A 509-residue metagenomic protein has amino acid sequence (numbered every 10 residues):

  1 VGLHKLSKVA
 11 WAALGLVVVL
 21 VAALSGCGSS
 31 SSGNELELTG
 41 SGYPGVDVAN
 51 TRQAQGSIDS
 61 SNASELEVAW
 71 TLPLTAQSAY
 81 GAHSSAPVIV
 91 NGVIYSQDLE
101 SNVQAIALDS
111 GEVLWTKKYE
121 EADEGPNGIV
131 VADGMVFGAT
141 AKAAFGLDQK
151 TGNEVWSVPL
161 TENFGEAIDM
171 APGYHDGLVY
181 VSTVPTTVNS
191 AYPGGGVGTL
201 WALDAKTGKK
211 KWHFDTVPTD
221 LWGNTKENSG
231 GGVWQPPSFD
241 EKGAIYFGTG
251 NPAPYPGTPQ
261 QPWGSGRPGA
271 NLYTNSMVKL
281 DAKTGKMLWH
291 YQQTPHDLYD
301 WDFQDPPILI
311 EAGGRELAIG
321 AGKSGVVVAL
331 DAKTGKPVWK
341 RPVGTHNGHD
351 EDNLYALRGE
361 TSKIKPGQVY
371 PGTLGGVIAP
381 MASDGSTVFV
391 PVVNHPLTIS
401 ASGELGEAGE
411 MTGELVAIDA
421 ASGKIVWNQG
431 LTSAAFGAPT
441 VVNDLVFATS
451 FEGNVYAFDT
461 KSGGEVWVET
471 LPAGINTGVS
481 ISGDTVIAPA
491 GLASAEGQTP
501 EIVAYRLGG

Functional and structural regions predicted by a protein language model:
A23-G26: C-terminal motif of bacterial Sec signal peptides marking the signal peptidase cleavage site
G28-S30: Bacterial signal peptide processing site
G33-A69, E404, E410-M411: Blade/loop signatures of beta-propeller domains
L38-V46, Y80-N102, E121-A144, A167-P193 (+9 more regions): Repeat-blade elements of multi-bladed beta-propeller folds
A69, E112-T116, N153-S157, K211-H213 (+4 more regions): A structural motif specific to WD40 beta-propellers
T71-S78, Y119-A122, P159-N163, K211-N228 (+2 more regions): Surface-exposed loop and turn segments in beta-propeller and other repeat-based domains that flank or scaffold
G196-G208, S265-G285, D331, G335 (+2 more regions): Beta-propeller blade signature
D297-L298, T345-D350, Y355-I364, G430-G437 (+1 more regions): Conserved blade-ending motifs and adjacent loop-strand segments that build the rim/top face of beta-propeller domains
